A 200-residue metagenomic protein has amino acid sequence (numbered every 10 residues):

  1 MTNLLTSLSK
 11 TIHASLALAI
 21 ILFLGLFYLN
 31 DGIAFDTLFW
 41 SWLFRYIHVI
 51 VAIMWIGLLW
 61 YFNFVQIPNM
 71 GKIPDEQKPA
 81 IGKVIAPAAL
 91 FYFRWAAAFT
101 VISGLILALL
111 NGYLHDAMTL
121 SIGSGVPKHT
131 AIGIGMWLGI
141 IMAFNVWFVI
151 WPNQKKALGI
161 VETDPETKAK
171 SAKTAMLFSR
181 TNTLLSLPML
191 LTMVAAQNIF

Functional and structural regions predicted by a protein language model:
M1-F200: Polytopic transmembrane helical bundles with strong interfacial aromatic enrichment
